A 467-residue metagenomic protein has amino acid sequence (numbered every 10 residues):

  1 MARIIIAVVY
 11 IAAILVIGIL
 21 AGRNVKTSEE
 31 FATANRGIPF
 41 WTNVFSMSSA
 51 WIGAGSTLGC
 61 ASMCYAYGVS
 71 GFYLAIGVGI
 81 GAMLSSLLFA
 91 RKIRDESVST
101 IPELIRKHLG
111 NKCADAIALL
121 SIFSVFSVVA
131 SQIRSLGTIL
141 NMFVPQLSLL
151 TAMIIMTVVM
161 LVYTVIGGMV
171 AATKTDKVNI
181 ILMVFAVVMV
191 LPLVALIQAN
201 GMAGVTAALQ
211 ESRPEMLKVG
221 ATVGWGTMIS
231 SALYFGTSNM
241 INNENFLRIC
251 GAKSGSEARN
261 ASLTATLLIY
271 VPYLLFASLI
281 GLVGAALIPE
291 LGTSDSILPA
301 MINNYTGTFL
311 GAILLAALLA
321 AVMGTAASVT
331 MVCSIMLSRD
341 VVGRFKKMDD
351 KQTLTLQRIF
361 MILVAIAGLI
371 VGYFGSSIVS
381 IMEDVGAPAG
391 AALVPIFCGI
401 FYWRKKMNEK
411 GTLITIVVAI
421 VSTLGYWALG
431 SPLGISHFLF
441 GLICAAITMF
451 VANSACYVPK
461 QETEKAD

Functional and structural regions predicted by a protein language model:
M1-D467: Membrane-embedded helix-loop-helix hairpins and adjacent transmembrane boundary segments in multi-pass transporters
